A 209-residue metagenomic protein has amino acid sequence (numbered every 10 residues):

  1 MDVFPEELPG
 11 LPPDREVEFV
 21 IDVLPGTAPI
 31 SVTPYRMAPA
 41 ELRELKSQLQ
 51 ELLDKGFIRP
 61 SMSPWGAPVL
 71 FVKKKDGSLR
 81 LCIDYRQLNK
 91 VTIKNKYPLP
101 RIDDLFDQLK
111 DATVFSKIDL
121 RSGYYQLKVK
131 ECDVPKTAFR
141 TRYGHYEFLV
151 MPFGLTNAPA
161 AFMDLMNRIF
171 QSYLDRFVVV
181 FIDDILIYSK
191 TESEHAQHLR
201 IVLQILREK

Functional and structural regions predicted by a protein language model:
M1-K209: Retroelement reverse transcriptase polymerase core
